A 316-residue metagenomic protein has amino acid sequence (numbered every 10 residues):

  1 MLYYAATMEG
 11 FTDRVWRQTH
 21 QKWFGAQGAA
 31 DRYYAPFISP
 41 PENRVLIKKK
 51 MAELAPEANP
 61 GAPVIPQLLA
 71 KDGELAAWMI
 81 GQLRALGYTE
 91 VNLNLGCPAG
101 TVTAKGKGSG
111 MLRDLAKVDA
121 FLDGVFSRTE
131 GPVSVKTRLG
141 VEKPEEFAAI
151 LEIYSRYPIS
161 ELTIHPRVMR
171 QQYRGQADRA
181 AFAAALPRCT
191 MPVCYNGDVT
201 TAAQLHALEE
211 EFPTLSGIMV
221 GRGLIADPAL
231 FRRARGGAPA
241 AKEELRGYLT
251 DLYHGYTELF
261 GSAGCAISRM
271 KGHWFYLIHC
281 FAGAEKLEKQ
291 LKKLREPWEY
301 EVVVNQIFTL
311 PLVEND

Functional and structural regions predicted by a protein language model:
M1-D316: Flavin-dependent oxidoreductase catalytic cores
